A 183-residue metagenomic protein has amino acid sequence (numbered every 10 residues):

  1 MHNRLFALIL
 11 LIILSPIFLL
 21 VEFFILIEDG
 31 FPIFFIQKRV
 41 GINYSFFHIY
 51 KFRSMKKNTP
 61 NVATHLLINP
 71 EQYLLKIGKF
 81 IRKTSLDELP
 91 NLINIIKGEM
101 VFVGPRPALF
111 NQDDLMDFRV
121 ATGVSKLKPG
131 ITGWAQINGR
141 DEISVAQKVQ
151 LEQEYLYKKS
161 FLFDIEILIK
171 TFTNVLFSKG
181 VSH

Functional and structural regions predicted by a protein language model:
M1-K57, N94, F161, E166-H183: A hydrophobic, helix-centered structural microdomain
H2, P70-L74, L89, G130 (+2 more regions): Alpha-helical membrane-protein architecture signal
I12, I81-T84, K126: Glycosyltransferase donor-binding loop in the core domain
F23, K51, Y73-K76, N91-L92 (+3 more regions): Residue-level recognition of specific faces of alpha-helices
P32, I93-H183: Hydrophobic structural segments characteristic of membrane proteins
F35-Y73, I131-L151: Short, glycine-rich, amphipathic interfacial segments at transmembrane boundaries or analogous
K79-V101: Short, conserved beta-strand/loop elements in beta-sheet-dominated catalytic cores that frequently flank divalent-metal
